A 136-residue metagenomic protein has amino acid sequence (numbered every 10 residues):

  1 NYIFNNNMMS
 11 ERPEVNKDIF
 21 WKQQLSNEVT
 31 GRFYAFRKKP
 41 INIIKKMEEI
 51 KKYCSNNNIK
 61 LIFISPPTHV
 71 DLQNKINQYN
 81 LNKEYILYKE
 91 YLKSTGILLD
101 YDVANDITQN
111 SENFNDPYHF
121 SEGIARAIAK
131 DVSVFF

Functional and structural regions predicted by a protein language model:
N1-Y53: Secreted/periplasmic serine-hydrolase-like ester/acetyl group-modifying domain
N6, N57, S94-T95: Structured helix-beta-strand junction loops
Y34-P40, K75-Q78, F114-Y118: Second-shell loop/turn segments in exported
P40, H69, T108-N110: Alpha-helix initiation/capping motif
N42-K51, P66-P67, A127-F136: Structured catalytic/translocation cores of nucleotide/phosphate-coupled proteins
K51-Q78: Active-site segments of SGNH/GDSL-like serine hydrolases that catalyze O-acetyl group transfer/hydrolysis on lipids
Y79, K83-F136: C-terminal regions of proteins
